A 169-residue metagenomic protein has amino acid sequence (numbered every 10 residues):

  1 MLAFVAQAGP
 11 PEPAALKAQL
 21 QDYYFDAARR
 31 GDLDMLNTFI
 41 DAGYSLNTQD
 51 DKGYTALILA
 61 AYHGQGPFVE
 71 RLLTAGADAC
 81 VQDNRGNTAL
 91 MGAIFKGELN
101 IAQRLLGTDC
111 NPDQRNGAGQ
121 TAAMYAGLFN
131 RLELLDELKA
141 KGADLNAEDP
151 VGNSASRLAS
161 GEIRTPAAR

Functional and structural regions predicted by a protein language model:
F4-A42, D51-Y54: Intrinsically disordered, low-complexity regulatory segments in ankyrin-centric signaling systems
F4-Y24, T108, A140-R169: Ankyrin-repeat-protein effector appendages
D26-G31, L59-Q65, G92-E98, Y125-R131 (+1 more regions): Ankyrin repeat A-helix N-terminal signature
D32-I40, Q65-L73, E98-L106, R131-K139 (+1 more regions): Ankyrin repeat structural motif
D51-N87, M91-N100: Mid-chain, structured segments of secreted extracytoplasmic proteins
